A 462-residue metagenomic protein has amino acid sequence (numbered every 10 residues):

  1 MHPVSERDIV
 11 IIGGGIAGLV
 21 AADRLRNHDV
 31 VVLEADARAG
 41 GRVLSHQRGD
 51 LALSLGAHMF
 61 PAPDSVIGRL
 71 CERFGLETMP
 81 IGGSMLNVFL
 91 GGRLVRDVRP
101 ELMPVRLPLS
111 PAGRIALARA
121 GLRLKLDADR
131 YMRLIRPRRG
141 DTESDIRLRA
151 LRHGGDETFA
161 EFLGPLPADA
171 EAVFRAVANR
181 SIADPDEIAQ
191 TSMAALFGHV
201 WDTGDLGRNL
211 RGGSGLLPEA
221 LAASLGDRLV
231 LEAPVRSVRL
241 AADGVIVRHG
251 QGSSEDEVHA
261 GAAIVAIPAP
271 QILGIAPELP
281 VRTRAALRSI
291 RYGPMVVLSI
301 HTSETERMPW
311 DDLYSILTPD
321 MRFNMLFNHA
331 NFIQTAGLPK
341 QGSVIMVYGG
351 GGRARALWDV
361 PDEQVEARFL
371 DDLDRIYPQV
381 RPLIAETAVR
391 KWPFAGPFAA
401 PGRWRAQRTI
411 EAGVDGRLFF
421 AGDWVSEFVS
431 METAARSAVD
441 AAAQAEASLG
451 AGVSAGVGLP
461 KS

Functional and structural regions predicted by a protein language model:
H2-V4, W310-L313, M325-S462: Conserved flavin/dinucleotide-binding core of flavoenzymes
V4, A233-I345, G352-W358, R375-I376 (+1 more regions): Mid-domain catalytic core of redox enzymes that form a hydrophobic substrate pocket/lid adjacent to a catalytic redox
R7-V32: N-terminal Rossmann-like FAD-binding beta1-loop-alpha1 element of flavoenzymes
A17, R38, P270: Conserved Rossmann-like nucleotide-cofactor binding loop
R26-R48: Glycine-rich FAD pyrophosphate-binding loop
L51-R133, L148-R149: Dinucleotide-binding Rossmann-like beta1-alpha1 core, especially the glycine-rich loop that anchors the ADP
R130-G244, H259: Active-site/ligand-binding neighborhood in enzyme catalytic cores
